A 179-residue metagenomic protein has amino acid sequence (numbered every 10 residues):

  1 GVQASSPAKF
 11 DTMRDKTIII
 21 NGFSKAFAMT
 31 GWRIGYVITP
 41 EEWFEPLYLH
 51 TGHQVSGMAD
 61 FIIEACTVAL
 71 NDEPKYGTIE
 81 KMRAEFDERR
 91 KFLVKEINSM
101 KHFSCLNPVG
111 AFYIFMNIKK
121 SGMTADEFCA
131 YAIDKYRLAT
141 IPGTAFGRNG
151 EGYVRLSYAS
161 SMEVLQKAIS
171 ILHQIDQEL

Functional and structural regions predicted by a protein language model:
G1-L179: PLP-dependent class I/II
